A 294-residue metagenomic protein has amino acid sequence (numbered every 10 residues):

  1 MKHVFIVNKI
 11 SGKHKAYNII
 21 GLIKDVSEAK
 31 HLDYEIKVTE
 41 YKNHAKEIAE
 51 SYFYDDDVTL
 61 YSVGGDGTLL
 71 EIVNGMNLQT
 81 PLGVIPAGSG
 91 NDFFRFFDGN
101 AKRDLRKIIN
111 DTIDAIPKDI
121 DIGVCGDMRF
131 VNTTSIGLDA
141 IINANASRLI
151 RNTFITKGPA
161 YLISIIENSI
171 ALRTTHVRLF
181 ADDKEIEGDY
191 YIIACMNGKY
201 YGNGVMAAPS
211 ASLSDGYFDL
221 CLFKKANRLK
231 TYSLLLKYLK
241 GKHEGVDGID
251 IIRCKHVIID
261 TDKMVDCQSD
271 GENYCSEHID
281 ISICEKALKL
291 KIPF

Functional and structural regions predicted by a protein language model:
M1-L60, K184: ATP/NTP phosphate-donor binding region
K9, V63-G65, I85-G88: Glycine-rich beta-strand-to-loop/alpha-helix junction loops that act as flexible
A16, A181-D182, E187, S212 (+1 more regions): ATP/nucleoside-binding phosphotransfer catalytic cores, i.e., glycine-rich phosphate-binding loops
K30, T39, L78-P81, A87-Y191: Catalytic core of DAGKc-family lipid kinases
T68-T80: Short Gly/Thr/Asp-enriched flexible loops that form oxyanion-binding sites at enzyme active sites
S135, D139, A194-A208, N273: Glycine-rich phosphate/pyrophosphate-binding beta-alpha loops
I150-A160, P209-L229: Gly/Ser/Thr-rich active-site loops/lids in small-molecule metabolic enzymes that frequently grip phosphoryl groups
